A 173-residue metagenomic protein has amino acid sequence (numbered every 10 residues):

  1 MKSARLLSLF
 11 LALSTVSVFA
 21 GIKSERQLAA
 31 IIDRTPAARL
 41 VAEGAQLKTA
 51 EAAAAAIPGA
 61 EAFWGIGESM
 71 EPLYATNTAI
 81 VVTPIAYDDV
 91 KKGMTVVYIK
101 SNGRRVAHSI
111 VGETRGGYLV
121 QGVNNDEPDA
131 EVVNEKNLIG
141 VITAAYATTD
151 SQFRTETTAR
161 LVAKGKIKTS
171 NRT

Functional and structural regions predicted by a protein language model:
M1-L7: Bacterial N-terminal signal peptides that target proteins for export
L9, V18-T173: Extended hydrophobic leader/signal-anchor segments used for secretion and membrane insertion
